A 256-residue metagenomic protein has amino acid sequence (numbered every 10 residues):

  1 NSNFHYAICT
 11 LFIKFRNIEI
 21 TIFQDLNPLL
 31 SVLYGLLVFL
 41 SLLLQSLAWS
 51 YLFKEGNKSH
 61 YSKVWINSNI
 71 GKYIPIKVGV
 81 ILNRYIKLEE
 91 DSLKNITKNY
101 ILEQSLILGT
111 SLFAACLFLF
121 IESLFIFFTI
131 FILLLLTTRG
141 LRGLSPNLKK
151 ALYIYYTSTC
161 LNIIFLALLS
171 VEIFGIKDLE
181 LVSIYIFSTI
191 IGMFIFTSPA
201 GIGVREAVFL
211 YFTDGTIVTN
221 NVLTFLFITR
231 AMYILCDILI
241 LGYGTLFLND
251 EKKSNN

Functional and structural regions predicted by a protein language model:
N1-I66, S111-T197, V204-N256: Predominantly cytoplasmic-facing regulatory/coupling regions of multi-pass membrane proteins
F39-L40, K58, K72, L93 (+1 more regions): Short coil/turn segments at secondary-structure boundaries
S62-K63, K77-L82, E89-S105, V218-I228: Membrane-interface alpha-helices at helix entry/exit sites of multi-pass transporters
K63-E89, G201-E206: Alpha-helical membrane segments and immediately flanking helix-loop junctions that form or couple to the substrate/ion
T97-L102, G109-L117: Catalytic core of DAGKc-family lipid kinases
